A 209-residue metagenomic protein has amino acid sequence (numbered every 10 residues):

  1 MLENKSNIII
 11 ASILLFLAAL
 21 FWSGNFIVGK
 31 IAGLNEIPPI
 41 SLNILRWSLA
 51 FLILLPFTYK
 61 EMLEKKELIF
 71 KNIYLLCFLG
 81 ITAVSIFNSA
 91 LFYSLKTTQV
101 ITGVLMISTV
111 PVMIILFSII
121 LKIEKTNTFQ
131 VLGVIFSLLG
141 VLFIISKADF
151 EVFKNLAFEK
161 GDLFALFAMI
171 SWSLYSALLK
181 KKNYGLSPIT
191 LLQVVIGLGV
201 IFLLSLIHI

Functional and structural regions predicted by a protein language model:
M1-S41, L45, K154-K181, F202-S205: Glycine-/small-residue-enriched transmembrane alpha-helix faces in small-molecule transporters and effluxers
L14-L15, L76-G80, F92, V104 (+2 more regions): Residue-level signature of transmembrane alpha-helical cores of multipass secondary-active transporters and flippases
F21, N25-F26, L55-T102, M106-I107 (+1 more regions): Specific transmembrane alpha-helical segments of multi-pass solute transporters/efflux pumps, especially DMT/EamA
S23, S48-L52, L138, V200-I201: Small-residue-rich packing faces within the transmembrane alpha-helices of Major Facilitator Superfamily
S41-L52, N88-T128, A168: Specific alpha-helical transmembrane segments that line the substrate/conduction pathway and gating interfaces
L42, P188-L192: Juxtamembrane helix-start motifs in multi-pass secondary transporters
E67-Y74, V104-I107, I123-F143, F158-D162: Loop-to-transmembrane alpha-helix entry segments
I207-I209: Conserved small/polar residues in nucleotide/adenosyl-binding loops
